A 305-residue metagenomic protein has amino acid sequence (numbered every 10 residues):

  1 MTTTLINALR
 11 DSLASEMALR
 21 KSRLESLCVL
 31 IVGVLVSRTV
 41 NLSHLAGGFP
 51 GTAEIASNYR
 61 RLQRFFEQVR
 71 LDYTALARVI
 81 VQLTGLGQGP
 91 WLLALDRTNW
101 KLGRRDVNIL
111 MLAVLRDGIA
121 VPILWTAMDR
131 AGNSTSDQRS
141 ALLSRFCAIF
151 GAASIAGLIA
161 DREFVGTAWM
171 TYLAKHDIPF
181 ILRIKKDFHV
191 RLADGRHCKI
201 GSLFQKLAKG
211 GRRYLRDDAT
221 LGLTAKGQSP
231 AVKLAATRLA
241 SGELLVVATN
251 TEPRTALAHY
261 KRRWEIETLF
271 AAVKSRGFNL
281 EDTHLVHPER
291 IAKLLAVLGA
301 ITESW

Functional and structural regions predicted by a protein language model:
M1-V40, G51, L76-R78, G87-W91 (+2 more regions): Single, function-defining residue in the core of a domain
L45: Short alpha-helical "recognition helix" segments of helix-turn-helix
F49-R61: Short, basic interhelical loop/turn and adjoining N-cap of the next helix at nucleic-acid- or acidic-partner-contacting
Y59-I119: Active-site-proximal, Lys/Arg-enriched surface segment that forms a nucleic-acid-binding/basic interface patch
